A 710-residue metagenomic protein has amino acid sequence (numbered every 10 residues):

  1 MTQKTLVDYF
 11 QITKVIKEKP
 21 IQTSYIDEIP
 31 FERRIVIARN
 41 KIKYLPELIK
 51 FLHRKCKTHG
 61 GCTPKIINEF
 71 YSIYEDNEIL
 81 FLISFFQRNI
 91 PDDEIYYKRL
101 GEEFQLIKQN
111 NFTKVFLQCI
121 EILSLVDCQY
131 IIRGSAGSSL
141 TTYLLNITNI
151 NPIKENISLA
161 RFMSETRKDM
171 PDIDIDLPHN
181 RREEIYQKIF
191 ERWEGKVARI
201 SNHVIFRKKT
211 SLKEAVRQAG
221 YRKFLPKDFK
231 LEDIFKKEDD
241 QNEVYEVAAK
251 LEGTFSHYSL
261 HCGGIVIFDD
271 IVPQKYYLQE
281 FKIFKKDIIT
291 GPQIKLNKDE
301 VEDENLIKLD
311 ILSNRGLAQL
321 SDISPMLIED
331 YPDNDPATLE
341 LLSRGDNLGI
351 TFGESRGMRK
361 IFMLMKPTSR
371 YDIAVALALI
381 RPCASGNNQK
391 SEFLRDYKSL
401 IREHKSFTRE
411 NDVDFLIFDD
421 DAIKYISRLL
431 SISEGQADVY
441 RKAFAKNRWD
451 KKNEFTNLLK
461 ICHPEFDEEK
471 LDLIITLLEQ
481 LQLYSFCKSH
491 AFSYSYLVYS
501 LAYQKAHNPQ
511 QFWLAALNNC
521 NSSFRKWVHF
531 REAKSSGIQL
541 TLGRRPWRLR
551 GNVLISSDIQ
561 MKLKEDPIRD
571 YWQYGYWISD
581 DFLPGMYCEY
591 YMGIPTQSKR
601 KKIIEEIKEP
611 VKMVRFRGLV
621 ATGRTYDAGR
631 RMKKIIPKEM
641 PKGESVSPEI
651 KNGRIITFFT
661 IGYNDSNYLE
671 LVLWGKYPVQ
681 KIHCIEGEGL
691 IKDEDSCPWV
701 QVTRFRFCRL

Functional and structural regions predicted by a protein language model:
M1-T2: Hydrophobic hinge/microswitch elements
L6, T13, P20-K50, C56-L710: Noncatalytic, beta-rich nucleic-acid-contacting surfaces in large DNA/RNA-processing enzymes
